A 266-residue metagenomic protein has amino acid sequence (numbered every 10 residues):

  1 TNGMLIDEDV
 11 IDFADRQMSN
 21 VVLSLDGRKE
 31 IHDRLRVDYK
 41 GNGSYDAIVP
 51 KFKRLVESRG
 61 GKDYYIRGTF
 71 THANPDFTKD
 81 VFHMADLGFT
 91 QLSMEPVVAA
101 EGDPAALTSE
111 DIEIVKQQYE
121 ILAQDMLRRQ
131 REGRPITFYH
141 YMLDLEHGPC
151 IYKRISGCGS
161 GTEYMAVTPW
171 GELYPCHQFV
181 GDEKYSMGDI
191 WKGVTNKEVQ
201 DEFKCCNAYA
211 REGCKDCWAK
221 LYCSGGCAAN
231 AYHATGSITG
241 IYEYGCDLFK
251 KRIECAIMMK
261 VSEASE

Functional and structural regions predicted by a protein language model:
T1-V97: Radical SAM/AdoMet-radical enzyme domain recognition
S24, R67, E95, Y139-Y141 (+2 more regions): Generic beta-strand/beta-sheet core signal
E30-L35, Q91-E113, P135-P149, Q178-S186: Flexible glycine/acidic-rich beta-alpha junction loops that bind and position SAM and/or redox cofactors in anaerobic
I114-H147, H177-S224: C-terminal accessory region of radical SAM enzymes
C150-I155: Short, flexible cytosolic linker that couples an ABC transmembrane/permease module to its adjacent nucleotide-binding
C158-G161: Short, small/polar residue-rich loop motifs at catalytic or cofactor-binding pockets
W170-E172, Y209-E266: Radical SAM enzyme core and accessory elements
